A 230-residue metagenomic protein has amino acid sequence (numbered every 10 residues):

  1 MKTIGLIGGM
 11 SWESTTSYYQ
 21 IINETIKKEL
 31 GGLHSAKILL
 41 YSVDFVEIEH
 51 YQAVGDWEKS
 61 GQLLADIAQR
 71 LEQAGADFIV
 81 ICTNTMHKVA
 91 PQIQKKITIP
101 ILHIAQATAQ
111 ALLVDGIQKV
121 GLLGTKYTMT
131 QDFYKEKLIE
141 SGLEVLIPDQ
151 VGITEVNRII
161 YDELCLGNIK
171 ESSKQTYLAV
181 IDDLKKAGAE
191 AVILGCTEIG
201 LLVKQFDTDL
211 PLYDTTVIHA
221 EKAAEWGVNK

Functional and structural regions predicted by a protein language model:
M1-K230: Non-catalytic structural scaffold of enzyme domains
